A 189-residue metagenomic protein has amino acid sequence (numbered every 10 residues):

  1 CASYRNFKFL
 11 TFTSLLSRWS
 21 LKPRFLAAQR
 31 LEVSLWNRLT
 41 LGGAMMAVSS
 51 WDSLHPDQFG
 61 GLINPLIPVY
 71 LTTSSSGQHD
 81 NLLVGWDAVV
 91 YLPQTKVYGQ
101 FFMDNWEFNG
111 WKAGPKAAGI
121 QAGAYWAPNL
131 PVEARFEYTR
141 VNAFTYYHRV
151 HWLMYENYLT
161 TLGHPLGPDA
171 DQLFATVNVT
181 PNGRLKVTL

Functional and structural regions predicted by a protein language model:
A2-T180, L185-V187: Signature for the C-terminal beta-barrel architecture of outer-membrane proteins
